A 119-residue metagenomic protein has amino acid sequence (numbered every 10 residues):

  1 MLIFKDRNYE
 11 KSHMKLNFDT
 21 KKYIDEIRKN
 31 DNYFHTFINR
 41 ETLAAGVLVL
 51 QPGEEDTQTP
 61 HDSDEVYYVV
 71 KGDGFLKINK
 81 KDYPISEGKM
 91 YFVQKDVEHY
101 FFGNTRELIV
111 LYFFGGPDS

Functional and structural regions predicted by a protein language model:
M1-L43, V47, T57: A short, N-terminal "cap"/entry segment at the start of jelly-roll beta-barrel domains of the cupin/DSBH fold
E41-L43, Q51-E55, D73, G116-S119: Short, charged/polar surface micro-motifs in flexible loops or helix N-caps
A45, L76-I78, V110-Y112: Short hydrophobic/aromatic-rich beta-strand segments that constitute the beta-sheet cores of beta-sandwich/beta-barrel
V49-Q51, H61-L76: Short, conserved beta-strand element in jelly-roll/cupin
D56-Q58, L76-K77, V93, H99-T105: Short beta-strand His + acidic residue motifs that chelate non-heme Fe in jelly-roll/DSBH and cupin folds
V66, D73-F75, D82, E98 (+1 more regions): Structural motif
K80-K95: Short acidic-glycine-tyrosine-enriched beta hairpin
K95-S119: Ligand-binding loop in jelly-roll beta-barrel domains
